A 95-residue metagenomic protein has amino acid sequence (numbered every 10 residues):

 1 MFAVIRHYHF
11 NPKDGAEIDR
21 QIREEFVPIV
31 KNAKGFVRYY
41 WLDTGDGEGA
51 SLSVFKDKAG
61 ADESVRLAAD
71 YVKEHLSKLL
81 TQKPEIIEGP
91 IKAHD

Functional and structural regions predicted by a protein language model:
M1-A50, K56-D70, S77-D95: Short S/T/G/P-rich N-terminal loop/turn motif that feeds into the first structured element of a domain
